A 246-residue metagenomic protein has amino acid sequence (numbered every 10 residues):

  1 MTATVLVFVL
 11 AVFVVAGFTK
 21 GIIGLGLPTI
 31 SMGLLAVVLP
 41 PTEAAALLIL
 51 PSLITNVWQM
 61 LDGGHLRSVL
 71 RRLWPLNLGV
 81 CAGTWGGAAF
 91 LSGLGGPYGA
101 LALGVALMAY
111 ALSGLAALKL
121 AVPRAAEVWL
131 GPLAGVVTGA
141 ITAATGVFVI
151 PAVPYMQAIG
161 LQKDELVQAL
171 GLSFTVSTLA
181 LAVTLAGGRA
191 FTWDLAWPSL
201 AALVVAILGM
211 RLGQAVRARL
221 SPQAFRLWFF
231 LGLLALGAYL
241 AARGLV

Functional and structural regions predicted by a protein language model:
M1-V38, L120-L170, S177: Selected transmembrane alpha-helices and immediately adjacent juxtamembrane segments of polytopic inner-membrane
V5-L6, A36-L53, P97-L107, V136-G146 (+1 more regions): Structural signature of hydrophobic alpha-helical transmembrane segments
A11, V15, L50-V57, W74 (+8 more regions): Hydrophobic residues within alpha-helical transmembrane segments of multi-pass solute transporters/permease subunits
V38-T42, G63-L70, Q157-E165, G188-T192: Juxtamembrane helix-boundary/capping and inter-helix hinge elements in multi-pass membrane proteins
E43-L50, L101, Q168, L172 (+2 more regions): Signature of the 12-TM Major Facilitator Superfamily
A44, G86-F90, I141-V147, L181-T184 (+1 more regions): Hydrophobic alpha-helical transmembrane segments in multi-pass integral membrane proteins
L47-G96, L179-Q223: Selective hydrophobic functional segments
N56-R67, A88, A102-E127, Q214-A215 (+1 more regions): Transmembrane helix exit motif
